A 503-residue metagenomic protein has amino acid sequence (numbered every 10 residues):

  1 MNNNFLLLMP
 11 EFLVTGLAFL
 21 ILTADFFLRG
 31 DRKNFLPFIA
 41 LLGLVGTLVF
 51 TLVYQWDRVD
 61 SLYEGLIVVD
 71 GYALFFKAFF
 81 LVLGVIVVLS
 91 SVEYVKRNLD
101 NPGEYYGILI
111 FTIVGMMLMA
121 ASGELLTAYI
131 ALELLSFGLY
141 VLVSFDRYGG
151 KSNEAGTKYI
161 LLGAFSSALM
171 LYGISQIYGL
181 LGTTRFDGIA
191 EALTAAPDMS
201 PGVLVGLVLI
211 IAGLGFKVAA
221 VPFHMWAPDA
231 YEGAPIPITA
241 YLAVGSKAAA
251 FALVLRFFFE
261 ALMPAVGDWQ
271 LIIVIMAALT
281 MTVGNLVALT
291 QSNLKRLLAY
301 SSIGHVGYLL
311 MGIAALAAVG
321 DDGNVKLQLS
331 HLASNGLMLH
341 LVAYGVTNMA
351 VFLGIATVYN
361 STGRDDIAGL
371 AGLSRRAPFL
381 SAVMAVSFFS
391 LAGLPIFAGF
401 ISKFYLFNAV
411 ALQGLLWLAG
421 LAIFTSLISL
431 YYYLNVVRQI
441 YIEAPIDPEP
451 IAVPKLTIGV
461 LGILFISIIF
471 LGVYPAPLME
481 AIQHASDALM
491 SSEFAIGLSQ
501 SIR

Functional and structural regions predicted by a protein language model:
M1-R503: Alpha-helical transmembrane segments of multi-pass membrane proteins predominantly involved in bioenergetics
